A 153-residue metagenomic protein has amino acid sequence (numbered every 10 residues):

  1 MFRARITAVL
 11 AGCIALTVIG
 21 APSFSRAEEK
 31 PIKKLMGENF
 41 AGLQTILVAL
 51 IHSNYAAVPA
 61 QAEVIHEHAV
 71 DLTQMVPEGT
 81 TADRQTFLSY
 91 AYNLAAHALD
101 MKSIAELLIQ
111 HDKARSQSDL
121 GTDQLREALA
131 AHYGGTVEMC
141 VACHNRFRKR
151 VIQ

Functional and structural regions predicted by a protein language model:
M1-C13: Bacterial N-terminal signal peptides that target proteins for export
G12-A15, K33: Non-transmembrane, interaction-prone segments in cytosolic or luminal domains
L16-F24: C-terminal segment of classical bacterial N-terminal signal peptides
R26-Q153: Sequence context surrounding c-type heme c attachment/ligation sites in exported
